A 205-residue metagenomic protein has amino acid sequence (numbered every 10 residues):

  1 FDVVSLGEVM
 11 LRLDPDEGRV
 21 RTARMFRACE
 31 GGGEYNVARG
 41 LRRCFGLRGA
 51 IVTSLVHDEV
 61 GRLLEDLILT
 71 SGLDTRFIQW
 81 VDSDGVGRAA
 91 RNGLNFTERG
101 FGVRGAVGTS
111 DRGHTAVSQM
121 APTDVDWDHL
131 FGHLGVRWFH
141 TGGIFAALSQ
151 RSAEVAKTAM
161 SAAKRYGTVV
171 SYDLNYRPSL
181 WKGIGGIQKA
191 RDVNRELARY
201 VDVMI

Functional and structural regions predicted by a protein language model:
F1-V20: Positively charged, low-complexity intrinsically disordered leader regions
L6-E8, T53-H57, N175: Cofactor-binding loop segments of dinucleotide-utilizing enzymes, especially the Rossmann-like FAD- and NAD(P)+-binding
T22-G31: Short pre-catalytic strand/loop immediately N-terminal to key active-site residues, enriched for Gly-Thr
C29, V37-R48, T70: Alpha-helix C-terminal capping segments
R48-G143: Conserved N-terminal subdomain of the carbohydrate kinase-like
W138-I205: Conserved beta-alpha-beta core of the PfkB/ribokinase-like small-molecule kinase fold
